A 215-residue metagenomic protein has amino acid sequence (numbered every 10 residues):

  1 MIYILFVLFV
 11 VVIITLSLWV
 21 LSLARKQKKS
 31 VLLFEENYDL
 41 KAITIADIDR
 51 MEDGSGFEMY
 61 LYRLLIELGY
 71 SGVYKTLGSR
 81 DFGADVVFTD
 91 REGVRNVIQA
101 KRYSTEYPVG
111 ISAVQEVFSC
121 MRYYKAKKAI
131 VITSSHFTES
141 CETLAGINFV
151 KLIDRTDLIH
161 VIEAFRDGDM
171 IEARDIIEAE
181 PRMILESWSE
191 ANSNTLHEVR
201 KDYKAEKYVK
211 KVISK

Functional and structural regions predicted by a protein language model:
M1-F82, V87-K215: Mixed-charge (Asp/Glu-Lys/Arg
